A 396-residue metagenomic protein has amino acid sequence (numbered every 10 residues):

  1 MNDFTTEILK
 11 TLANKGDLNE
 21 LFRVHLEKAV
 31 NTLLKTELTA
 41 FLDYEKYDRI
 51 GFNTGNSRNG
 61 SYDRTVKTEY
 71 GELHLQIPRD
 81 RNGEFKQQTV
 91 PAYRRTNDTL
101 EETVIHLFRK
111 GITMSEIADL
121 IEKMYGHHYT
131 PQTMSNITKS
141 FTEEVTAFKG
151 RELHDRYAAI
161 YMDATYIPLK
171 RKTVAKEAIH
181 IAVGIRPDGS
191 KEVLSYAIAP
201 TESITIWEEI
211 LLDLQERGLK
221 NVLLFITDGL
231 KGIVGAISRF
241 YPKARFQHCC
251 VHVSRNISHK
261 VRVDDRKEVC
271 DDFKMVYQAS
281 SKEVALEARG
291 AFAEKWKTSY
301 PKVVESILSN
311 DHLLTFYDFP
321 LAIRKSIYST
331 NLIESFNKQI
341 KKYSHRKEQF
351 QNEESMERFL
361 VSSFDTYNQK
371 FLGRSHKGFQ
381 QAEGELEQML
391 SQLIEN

Functional and structural regions predicted by a protein language model:
M1-D3, A13, P242, M275-N396: Acidic/histidine-rich catalytic cores and adjacent linkers of DNA breakage/strand-transfer/modification proteins
M1-P91, P168: Short, conserved DNA-binding cores of transcription-related domains
T54, Q76-R81, Q88-T89, Y93 (+6 more regions): RNase H-like nuclease fold core
T99-G111: Short, amphipathic alpha-helical "recognition" segments used to contact nucleic acids or chromatin
S115-G126: DNA-recognition alpha helix
L224-K231, A236-D272: Conserved beta-strand -> loop -> alpha-helix junction used to position metal-binding or nucleic-acid-contacting
